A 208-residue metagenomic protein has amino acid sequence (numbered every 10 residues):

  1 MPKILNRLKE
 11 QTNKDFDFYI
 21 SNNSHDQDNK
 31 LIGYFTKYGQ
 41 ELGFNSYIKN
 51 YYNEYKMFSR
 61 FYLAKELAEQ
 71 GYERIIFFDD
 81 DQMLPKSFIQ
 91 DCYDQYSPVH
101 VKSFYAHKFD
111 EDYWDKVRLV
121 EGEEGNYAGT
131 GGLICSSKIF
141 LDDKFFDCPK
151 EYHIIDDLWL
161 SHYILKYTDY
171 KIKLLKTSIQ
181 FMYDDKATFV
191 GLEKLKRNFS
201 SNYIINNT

Functional and structural regions predicted by a protein language model:
K3-F16: Short, acidic, metal-binding catalytic loop of nucleotide-sugar glycosyltransferases
K3-I4, D147-T208: C-terminal catalytic/acceptor-binding lobe
D17-F18, K102, I172: Hydrophobic/aromatic residues located in beta-strands of well-ordered beta-sheets within soluble catalytic
N22-G33: A conserved acidic beta->alpha catalytic loop
G39-K56: Conserved donor nucleotide-binding strand/loop of the catalytic core
Y52-R60, H153-I154: A short, glycine-/small-residue-rich helix N-cap motif at loop->alpha-helix starts within glycosyltransferase
F61-R74: Active-site nucleotide-sugar/metal-binding loop of Leloir-type enzymes
A64, F78, Q82-P149: Conserved catalytic core of nucleotide-sugar-dependent glycosyltransferases
